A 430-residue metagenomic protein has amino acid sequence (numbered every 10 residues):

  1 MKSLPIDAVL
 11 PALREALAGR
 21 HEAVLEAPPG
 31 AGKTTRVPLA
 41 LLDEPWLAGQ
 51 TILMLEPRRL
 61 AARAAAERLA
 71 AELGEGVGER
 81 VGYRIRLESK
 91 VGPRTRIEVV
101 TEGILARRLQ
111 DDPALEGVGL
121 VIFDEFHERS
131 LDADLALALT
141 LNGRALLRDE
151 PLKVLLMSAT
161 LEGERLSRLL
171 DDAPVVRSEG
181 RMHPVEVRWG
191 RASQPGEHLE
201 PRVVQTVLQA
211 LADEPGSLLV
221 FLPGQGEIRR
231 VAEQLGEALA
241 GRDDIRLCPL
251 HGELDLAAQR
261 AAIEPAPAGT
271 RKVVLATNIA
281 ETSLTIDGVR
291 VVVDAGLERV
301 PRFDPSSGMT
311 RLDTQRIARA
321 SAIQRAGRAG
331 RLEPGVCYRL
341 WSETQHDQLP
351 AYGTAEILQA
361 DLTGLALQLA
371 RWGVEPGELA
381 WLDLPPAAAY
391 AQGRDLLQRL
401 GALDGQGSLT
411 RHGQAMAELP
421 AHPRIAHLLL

Functional and structural regions predicted by a protein language model:
M1-L428: P-loop NTPase motor module signature
